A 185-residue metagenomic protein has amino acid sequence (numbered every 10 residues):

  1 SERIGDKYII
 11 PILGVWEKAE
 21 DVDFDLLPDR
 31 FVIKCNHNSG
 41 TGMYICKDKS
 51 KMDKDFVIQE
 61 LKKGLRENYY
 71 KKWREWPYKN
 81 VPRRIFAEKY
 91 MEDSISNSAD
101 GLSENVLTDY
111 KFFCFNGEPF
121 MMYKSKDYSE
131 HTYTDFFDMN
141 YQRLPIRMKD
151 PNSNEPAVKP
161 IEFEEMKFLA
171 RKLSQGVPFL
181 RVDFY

Functional and structural regions predicted by a protein language model:
S1-W76, R84: A conserved helix-loop-beta module that forms one wall/lid of the active-site cleft in ATP-utilizing catalytic domains
E17-K18, E92-S96, F179: Short beta-turn/strand-loop junction motif enriched in small, turn-promoting residues
D25, F112-C114, Y185: Well-ordered beta-strand positions
P28, L107-D109, F179-R181: Short beta-strand-initiation
M52-K149: Phosphate-binding site of ATP-dependent enzymes
N80-R84, D135-Y185: A long amphipathic alpha-helix within ATP-dependent nucleotide-binding catalytic cores
